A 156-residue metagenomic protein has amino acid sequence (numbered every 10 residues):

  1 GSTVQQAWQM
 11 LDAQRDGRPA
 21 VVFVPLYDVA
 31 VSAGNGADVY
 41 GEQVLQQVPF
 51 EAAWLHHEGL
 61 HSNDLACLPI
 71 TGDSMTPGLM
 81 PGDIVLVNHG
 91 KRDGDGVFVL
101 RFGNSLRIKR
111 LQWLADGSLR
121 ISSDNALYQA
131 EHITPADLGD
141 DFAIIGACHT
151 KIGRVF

Functional and structural regions predicted by a protein language model:
G1-P81, F142, K151-F156: Short, positionally conserved secondary-structure boundary motifs
W54-F156: Acidic/glycine-rich C-terminal interaction modules and beta/coil loop segments that lie outside canonical DNA-binding
